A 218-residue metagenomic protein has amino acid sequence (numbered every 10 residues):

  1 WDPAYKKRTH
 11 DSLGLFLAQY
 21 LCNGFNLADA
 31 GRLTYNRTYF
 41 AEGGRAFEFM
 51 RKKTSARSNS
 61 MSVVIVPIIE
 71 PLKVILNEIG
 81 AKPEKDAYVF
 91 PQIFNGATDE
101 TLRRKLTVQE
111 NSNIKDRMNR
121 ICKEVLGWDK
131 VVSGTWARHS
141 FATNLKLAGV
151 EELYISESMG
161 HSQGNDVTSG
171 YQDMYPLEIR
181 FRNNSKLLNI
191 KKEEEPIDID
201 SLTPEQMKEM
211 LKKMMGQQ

Functional and structural regions predicted by a protein language model:
W1-L27, G31: Basic, Lys/Arg- and aromatic-enriched nucleic-acid-binding interface segment
W1-T9, K85, K115-E157, H161: Short, basic (Lys/Arg/His-rich) helix/loop patches that form interaction surfaces in the mid-to-C-terminal regions
D2-K6, K52-P67, E100-E110, W128-W136: Short, contiguous acidic/charged loop-to-helix segments that flank catalytic cores in large enzymes
R32-E78: Conserved tyrosine-mediated DNA breakage-rejoining catalytic core shared by Y-recombinases
R37-A46, D129, V150-Q172: Short, polar N-cap/turn motifs at the start of nucleic acid-interacting alpha helices
R51-S55, M159-I190: Catalytic-site neighborhood detector that most strongly recognizes the C-terminal catalytic loop/helix of tyrosine
I69-D129: Active-site/catalytic core of tyrosine-dependent DNA strand-transfer enzymes
E70, K82-E84, F94-T101, D166 (+1 more regions): C-terminal secondary-structure termini that scaffold catalytic or DNA-interacting sites
